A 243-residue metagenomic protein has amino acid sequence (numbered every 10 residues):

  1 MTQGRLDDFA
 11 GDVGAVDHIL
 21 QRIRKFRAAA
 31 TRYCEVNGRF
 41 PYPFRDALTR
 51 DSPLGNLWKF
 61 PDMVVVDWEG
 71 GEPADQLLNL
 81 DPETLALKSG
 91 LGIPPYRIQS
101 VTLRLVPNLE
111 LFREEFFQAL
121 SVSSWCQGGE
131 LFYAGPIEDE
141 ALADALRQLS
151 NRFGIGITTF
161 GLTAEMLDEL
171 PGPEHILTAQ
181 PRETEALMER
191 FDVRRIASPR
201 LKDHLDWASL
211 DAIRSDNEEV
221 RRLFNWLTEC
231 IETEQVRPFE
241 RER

Functional and structural regions predicted by a protein language model:
Q3-L77, R243: Acidic-basic catalytic patches of nuclease active cores, encompassing PD-(D/E)XK and other metal-cofactor nuclease
D12, G92, E110, E114 (+1 more regions): Capsid-like jelly-roll
T49-P53, L87-S89, A145-R147: Catalytic micro-motifs at enzyme active sites that drive phosphoryl/nucleotidyl and oxygen chemistry
P61-P82, G92-N108: Conserved catalytic cores of phosphodiester-cleaving nucleases, focusing on short active-site segments
T84-L91, Q118: Short, charged beta->alpha transition segments
P107-F112, W125-T163: Nucleic-acid nuclease catalytic cores
R113-S123: Histidine-anchored nucleotide/phosphate-binding helix
L146-R243: Non-catalytic C-terminal interaction segments of nucleic acid-processing enzymes
